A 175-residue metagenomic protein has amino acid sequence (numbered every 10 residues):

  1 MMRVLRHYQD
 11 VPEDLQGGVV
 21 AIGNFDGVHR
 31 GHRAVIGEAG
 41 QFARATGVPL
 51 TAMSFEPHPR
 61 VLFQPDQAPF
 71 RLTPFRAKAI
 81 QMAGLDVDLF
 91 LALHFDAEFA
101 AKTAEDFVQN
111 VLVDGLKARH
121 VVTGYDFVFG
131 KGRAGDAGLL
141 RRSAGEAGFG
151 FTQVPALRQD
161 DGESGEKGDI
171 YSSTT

Functional and structural regions predicted by a protein language model:
M1-T175: Nucleotidyltransferase catalytic core that binds NTPs
